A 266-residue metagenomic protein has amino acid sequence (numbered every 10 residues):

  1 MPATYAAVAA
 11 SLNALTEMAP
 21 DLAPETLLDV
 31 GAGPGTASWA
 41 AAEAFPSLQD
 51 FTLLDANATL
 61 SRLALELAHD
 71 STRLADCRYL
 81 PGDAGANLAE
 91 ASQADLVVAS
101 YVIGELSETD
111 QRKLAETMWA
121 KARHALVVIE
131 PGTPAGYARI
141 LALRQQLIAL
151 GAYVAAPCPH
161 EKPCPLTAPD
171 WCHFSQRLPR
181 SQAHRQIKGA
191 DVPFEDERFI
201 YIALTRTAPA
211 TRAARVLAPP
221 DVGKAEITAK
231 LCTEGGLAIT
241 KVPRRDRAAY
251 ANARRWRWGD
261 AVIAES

Functional and structural regions predicted by a protein language model:
M1-A19: Class I SAM-dependent methyltransferase Rossmann-like catalytic core, especially the SAM/SAH-binding loop
A23-G33: Conserved class I S-adenosyl-L-methionine
P34-S47: Conserved SAM-binding loop of SAM-dependent methyltransferases across substrates and taxa, primarily the Class I
N57: Conserved SAM/SAH-binding beta-strand->alpha-helix loop
A64-L65: Conserved SAM-binding loop
D95-T109: A short SAM/SAH-binding and catalytic strip from SAM-dependent methyltransferases
R123-G132: Conserved beta-strand signature within the Rossmann-like core of class I S-adenosyl-L-methionine
Q186-S266: C-terminal lobe and adjacent flexible extensions of AdoMet/dcAdoMet transferase-like proteins
